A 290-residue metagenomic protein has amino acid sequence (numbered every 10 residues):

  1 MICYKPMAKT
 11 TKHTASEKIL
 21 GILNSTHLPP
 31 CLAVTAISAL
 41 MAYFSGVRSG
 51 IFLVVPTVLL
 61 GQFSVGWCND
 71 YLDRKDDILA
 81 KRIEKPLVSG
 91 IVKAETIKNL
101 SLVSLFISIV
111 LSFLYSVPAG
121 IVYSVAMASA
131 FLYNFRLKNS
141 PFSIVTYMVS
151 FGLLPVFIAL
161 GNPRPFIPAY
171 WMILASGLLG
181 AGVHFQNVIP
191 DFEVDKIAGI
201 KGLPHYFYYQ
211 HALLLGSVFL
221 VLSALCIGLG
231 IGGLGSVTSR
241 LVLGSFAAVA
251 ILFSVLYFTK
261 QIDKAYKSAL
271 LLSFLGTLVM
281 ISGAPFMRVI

Functional and structural regions predicted by a protein language model:
K12-H13, H211, L234-I290: Extended hydrophobic alpha-helices typical of membrane-associated regions
H13-A15, L20-L23, P86-P165, L252-F258: Intramembrane alpha-helical segments
C31-I37, L100-I107, T146-F157, G216-I227 (+1 more regions): Core segments of transmembrane alpha-helices that mediate helix-helix packing or line hydrophobic substrate/ligand
L32-L72, S108-I109, F113, A119-F131 (+1 more regions): Membrane-embedded alpha-helical segments that form the functional core of polytopic membrane enzymes, especially those
V34-M41, V145-N162, P204-Y209, A269-A284: Small-residue-rich segments of transmembrane alpha-helices in multi-pass membrane proteins, especially helix faces
F44-L53, Y147-K196, Y209-L222: Functional transmembrane core segments of multi-pass inner-membrane proteins
V58-I107, G177-I227: Solvent-exposed interhelical
G66-Y71, L132-F142, V156-P163, G182-I189 (+2 more regions): Juxtamembrane membrane-interface segments at transmembrane alpha-helix termini
